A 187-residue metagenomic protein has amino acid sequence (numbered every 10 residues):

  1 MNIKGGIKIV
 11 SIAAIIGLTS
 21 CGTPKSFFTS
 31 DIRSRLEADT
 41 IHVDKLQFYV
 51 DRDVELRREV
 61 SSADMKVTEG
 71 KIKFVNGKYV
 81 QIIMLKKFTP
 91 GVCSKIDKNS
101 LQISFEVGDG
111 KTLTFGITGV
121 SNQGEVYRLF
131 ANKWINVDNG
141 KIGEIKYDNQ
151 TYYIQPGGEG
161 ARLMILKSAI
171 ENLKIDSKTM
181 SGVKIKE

Functional and structural regions predicted by a protein language model:
K4-I12: Sec-dependent signal peptide recognition, specifically the positively charged N-region followed immediately by
G17-S20: C-terminal motif of bacterial Sec signal peptides marking the signal peptidase cleavage site
G22-K25: Bacterial signal peptide processing site
F28-D51: Post-signal peptide N-terminal segment of mature Sec-exported envelope proteins
D53-V80: Mixed-charge, low-complexity intrinsically disordered segments
Y79-Y127: Mid-length scaffold segments of soluble, non-membrane domains
K111-A131, K167-I175, S181-K184: Boundary regions of SH3-family modules and the immediately adjacent low-complexity/disordered segments in eukaryotic
I135-E187: C-terminal partner/receptor-binding element of secreted or periplasmic proteins
